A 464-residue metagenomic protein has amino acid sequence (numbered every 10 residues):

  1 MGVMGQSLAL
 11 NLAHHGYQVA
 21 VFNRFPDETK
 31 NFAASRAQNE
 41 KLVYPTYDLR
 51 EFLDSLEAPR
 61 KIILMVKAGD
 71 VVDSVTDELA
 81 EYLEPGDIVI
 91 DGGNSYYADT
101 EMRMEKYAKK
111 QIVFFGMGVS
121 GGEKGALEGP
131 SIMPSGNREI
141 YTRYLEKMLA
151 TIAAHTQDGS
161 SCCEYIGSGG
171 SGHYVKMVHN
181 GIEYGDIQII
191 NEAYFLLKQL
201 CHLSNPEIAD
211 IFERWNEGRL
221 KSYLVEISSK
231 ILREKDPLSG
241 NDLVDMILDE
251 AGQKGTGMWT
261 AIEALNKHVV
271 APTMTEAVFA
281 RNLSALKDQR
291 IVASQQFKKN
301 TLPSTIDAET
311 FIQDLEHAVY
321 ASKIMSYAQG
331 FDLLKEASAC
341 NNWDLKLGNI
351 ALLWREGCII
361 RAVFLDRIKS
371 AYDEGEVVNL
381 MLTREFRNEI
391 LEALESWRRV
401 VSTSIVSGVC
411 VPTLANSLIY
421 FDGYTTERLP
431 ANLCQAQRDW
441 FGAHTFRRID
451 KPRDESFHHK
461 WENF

Functional and structural regions predicted by a protein language model:
M1-K61, Y82-G86, G122-E128: NAD(P)+-binding Rossmann beta1-loop-alpha1 motif at the extreme N-terminus of oxidoreductases
V19-V21, G116, H268: Short beta-strand "acidic-cap" motif of Rossmann-like dinucleotide-binding folds
D48-F115: Rossmann-fold NAD(P) dinucleotide-binding segment
D73-D77, Y96-D210, E217-D242, M246 (+1 more regions): Rossmann-fold dinucleotide-binding core
H173, K198-Q199, L203-P206, D210 (+2 more regions): Interdomain hinge/lid region at the active-site interface of Rossmann-like NAD(P)-dependent oxidoreductases
R214, S338-D373: Small-residue-rich helix-loop
L391, S396-F464: C-terminal amphipathic alpha-helical interaction region
